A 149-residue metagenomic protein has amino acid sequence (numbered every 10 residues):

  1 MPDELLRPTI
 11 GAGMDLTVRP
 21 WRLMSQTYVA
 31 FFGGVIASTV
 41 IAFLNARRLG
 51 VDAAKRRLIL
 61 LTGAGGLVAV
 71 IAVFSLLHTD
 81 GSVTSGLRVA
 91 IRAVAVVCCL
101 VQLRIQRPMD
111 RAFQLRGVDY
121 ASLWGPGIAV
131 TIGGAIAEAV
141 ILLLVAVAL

Functional and structural regions predicted by a protein language model:
P2-A12, P20, A53-L149: Transmembrane helix recognition focused on a "late"/terminal membrane span
A12-V18, R47-R48: Cytosolic juxtamembrane amphipathic/interface segments immediately preceding and feeding into a transmembrane helix
M14, S25-V29, K55: Short secondary-structure capping micro-motifs at structural edges
R22-N45: Hydrophobic, aromatic-rich membrane-embedded alpha-helical segments
A42-L49, P108-D110: C-terminal ends of transmembrane helices
